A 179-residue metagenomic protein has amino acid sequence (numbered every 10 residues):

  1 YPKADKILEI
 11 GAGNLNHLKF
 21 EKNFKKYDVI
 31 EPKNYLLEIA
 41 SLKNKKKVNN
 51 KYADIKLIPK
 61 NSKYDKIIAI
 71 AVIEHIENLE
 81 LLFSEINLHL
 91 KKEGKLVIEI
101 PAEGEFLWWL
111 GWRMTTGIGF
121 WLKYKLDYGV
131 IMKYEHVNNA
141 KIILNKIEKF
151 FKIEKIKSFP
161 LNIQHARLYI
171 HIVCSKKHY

Functional and structural regions predicted by a protein language model:
A4, Y64-D65: Local beta-strand N-terminus motif with an aromatic residue
A4-G13: Conserved class I S-adenosyl-L-methionine
G13-K56: Class I SAM-dependent methyltransferase SAM/SAH-binding core
K56-S62: Short conserved loop adjoining the S-adenosyl-L-methionine
I68: A conserved beta-strand element that flanks and buttresses the S-adenosyl-L-methionine
V72: Hydrophobic adenine-recognition pocket in adenosine-nucleotide-binding enzymes
E77-K91, K95-Y179: S-adenosyl-L-methionine-dependent methyltransferase catalytic module, highlighting the catalytic core
